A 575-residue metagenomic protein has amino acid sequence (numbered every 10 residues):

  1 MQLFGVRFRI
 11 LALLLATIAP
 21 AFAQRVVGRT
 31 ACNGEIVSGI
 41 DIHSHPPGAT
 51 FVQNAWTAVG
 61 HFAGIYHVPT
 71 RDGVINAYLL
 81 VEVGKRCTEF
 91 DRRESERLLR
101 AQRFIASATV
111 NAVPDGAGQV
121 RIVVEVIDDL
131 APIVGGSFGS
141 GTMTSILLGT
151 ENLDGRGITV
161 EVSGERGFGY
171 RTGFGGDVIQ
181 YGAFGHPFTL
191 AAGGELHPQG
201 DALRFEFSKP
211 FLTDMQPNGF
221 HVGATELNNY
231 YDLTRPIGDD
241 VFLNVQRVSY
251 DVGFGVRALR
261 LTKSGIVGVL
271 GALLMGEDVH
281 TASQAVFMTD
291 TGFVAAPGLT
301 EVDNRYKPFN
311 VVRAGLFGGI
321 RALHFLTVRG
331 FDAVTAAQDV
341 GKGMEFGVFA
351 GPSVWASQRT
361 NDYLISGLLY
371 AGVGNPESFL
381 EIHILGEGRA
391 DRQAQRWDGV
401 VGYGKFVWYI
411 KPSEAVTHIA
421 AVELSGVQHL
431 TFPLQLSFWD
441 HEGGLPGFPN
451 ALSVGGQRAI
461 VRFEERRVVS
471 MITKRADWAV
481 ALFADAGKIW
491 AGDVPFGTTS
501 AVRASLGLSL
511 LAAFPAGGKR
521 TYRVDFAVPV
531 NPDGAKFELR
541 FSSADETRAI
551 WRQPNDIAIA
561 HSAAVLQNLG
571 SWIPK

Functional and structural regions predicted by a protein language model:
Q24-N152, E161-E165, G175-Q180, G193-F207 (+1 more regions): Periplasmic polypeptide-binding modules associated with outer-membrane biogenesis and secretion
G34-S38, V120, L130-P132, T142-T144 (+17 more regions): Outer-envelope beta-barrel architecture signal
T57-V59, L79, E345-K575: C-terminal transmembrane beta-barrel domains of outer membrane proteins
F138, R166-F168, G182, E195-H197 (+8 more regions): Replace "Gram-negative outer membrane beta-barrel proteins" with "bacterial and organellar outer membrane beta-barrel
S140-T142, N152, G164-F168, Q180 (+16 more regions): Transmembrane beta-strands of outer-membrane beta-barrel pores
T144-L153, T172-F184, L203-D214, F220-V222 (+10 more regions): Feature captures outer-membrane beta-barrel proteins of Gram-negative bacteria and organelles
G173-D177, A202-S208, F220-G223, Y231-D239 (+7 more regions): Outer-membrane beta-barrel translocator domains and adjoining extracellular loop/strand segments of Gram-negative
Q180-V286, E301: Transmembrane beta-barrel wall of Gram-negative outer-membrane proteins
